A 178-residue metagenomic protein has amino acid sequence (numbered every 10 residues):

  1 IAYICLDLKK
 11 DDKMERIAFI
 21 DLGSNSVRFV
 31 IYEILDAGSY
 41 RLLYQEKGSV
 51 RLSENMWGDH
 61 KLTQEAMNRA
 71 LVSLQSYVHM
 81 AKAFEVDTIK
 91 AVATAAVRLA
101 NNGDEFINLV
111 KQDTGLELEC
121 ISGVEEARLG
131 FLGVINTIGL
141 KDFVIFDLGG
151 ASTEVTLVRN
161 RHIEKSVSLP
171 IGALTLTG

Functional and structural regions predicted by a protein language model:
A2-L22, V30-I145, T156-G178: Nucleotide/phosphate-binding catalytic cleft detector across ATP-hydrolyzing and phosphate-transferring enzymes
N25-V27, A151: Conserved Rossmann-like nucleotide-cofactor binding loop
